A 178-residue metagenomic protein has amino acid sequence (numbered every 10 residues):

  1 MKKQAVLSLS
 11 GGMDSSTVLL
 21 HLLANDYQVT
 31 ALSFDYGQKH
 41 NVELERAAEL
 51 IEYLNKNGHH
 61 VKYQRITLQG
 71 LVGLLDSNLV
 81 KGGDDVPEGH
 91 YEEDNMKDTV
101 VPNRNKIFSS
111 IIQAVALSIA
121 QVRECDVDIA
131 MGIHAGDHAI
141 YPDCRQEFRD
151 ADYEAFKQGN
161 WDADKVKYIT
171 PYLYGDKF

Functional and structural regions predicted by a protein language model:
M1-F178: ATP-dependent adenylation/nucleotidyltransferase module used to activate substrates
